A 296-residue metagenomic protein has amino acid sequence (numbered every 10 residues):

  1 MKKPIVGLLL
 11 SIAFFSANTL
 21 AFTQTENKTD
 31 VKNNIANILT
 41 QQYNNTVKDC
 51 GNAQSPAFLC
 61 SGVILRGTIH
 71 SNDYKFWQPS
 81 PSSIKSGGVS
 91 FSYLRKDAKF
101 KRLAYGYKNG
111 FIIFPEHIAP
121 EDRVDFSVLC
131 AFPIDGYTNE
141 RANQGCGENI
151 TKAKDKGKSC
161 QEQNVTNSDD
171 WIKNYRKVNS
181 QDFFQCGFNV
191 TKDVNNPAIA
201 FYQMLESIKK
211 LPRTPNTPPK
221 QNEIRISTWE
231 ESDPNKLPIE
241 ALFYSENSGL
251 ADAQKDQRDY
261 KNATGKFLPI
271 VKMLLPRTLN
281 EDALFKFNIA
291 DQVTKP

Functional and structural regions predicted by a protein language model:
M1-P4: Positively charged n-region of N-terminal signal peptides that target proteins for export
G7-S16: Bacterial N-terminal signal peptides
A17-F22: Sec/Tat signal peptide C-region and signal peptidase I cleavage site
Q24-V89, R95-P296: Active-site-proximal loop/hinge segments that shape catalytic or ion-binding/gating pockets
